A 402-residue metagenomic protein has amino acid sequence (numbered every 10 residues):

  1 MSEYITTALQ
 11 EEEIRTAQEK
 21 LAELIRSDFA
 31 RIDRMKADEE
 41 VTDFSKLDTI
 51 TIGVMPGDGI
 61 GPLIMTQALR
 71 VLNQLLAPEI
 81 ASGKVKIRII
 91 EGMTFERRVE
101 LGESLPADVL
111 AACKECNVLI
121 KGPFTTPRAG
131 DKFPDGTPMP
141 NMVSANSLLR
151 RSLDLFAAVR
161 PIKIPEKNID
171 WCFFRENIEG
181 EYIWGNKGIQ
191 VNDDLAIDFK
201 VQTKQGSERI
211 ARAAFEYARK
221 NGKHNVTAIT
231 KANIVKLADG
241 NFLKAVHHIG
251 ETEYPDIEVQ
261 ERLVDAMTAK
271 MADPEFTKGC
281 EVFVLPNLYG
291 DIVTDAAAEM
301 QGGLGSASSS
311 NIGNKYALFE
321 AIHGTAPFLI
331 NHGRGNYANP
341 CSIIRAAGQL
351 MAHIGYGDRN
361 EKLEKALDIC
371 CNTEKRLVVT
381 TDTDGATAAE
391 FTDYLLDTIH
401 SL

Functional and structural regions predicted by a protein language model:
Q10-R88: N-terminal phosphate-binding or glycine-rich loops at protein starts, especially the Walker A/P-loop of NTPases
A22-L24, D28-R31, M35, W184-K187 (+6 more regions): Glycine-rich phosphate/pyrophosphate-binding loop and the adjoining helix
G53-L69, L75-L76, V191-D265, G279: Glycine-rich phosphate/diphosphate-binding loop of Rossmann-like nucleotide-binding domains
D58-G61, N117, F174, A214 (+4 more regions): Buried hydrophobic positions in well-ordered alpha/beta secondary-structure cores of metabolic enzymes
A68, L72, V246, I343-M351 (+1 more regions): Buried hydrophobic packing segments
A81-A107, A269-M271: N-terminal beta-loop-helix "entrance" segment that forms/cooperates in small-molecule cofactor or anionic ligand
R97-I197, L288-G290: N-terminal glycine-rich phosphate/adenylate-binding segment common to multiple enzyme folds
P140, K270-E374: Glycine-rich phosphate/nucleotide-binding loop
